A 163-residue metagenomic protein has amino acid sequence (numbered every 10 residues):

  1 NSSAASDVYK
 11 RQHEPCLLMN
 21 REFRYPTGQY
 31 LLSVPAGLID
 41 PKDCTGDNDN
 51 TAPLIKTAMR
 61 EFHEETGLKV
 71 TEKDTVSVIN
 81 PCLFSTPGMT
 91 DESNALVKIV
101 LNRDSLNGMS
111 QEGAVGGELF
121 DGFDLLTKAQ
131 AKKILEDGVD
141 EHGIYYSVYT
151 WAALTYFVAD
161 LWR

Functional and structural regions predicted by a protein language model:
N1-A5, Y9: Single conserved hydrophobic/aromatic residue that forms the stacking wall/gate of nucleotide- or nucleobase-binding
S6-D7, R21-R24, Q29-L31, A36: Short, His- and charge-rich active-site/binding loops that engage polyanionic ligands
K10-Q12, F23, I99-S105, A129: Short loop segments at secondary-structure junctions
Y30, P35-G37, I79, M89-T90 (+2 more regions): Nudix hydrolase/Nudix homology domain
V34-C82, V97: The catalytic Nudix box helix
S85-T86: Short terminal or interdomain "cap/linker" segment that borders an active site or interface and mediates
